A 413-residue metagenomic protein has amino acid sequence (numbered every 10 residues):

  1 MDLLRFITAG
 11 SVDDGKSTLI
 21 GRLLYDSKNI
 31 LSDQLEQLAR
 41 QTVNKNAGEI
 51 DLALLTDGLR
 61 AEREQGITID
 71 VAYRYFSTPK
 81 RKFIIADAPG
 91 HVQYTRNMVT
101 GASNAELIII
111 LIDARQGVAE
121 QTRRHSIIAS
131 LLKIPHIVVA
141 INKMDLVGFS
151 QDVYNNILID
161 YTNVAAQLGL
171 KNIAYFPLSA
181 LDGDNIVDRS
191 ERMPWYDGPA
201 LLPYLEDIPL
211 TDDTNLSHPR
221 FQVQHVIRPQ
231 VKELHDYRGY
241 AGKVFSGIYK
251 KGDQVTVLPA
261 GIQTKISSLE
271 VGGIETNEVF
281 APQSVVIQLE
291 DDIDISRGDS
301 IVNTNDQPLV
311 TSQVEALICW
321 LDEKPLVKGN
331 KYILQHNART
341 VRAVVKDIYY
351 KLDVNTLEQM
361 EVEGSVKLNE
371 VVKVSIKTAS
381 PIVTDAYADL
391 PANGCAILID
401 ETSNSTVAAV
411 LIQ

Functional and structural regions predicted by a protein language model:
M1-Q93, A105: P-loop NTPase switch module centered on the Walker A-proximal segment
R5-T8, L146-F149, V153, N163 (+1 more regions): C-terminal effector modules of nucleic-acid-centric enzymes and ribosome-associated factors
A9-S11, R60-T68, R74-S77, V99-G101 (+11 more regions): Replace "in large, NTP-powered and nucleic-acid-processing enzymes" with "in large, NTP-powered factors and other
D13, L19, L38, G66 (+13 more regions): Residue-level signature of catalytic and energy-coupling elements of molecular machines, predominantly ATP/GTP-dependent
L19-L23, Q34-Q37, N97, R124-I128 (+2 more regions): Alpha-helical scaffold elements adjacent to nucleotide-binding pockets in ATP/GTP-utilizing enzyme cores
L38, D113-A114, V138-N155, Y161 (+2 more regions): G-domain G4 guanine-recognition motif of GTPases
R81-F83, A88-Y94, A102-S126, L132-N155: Conserved Switch II/interswitch segment of TRAFAC-class P-loop GTPases
N155, T162-K324: Conserved catalytic-core segments of large NTP-driven translation/proteostasis enzymes
